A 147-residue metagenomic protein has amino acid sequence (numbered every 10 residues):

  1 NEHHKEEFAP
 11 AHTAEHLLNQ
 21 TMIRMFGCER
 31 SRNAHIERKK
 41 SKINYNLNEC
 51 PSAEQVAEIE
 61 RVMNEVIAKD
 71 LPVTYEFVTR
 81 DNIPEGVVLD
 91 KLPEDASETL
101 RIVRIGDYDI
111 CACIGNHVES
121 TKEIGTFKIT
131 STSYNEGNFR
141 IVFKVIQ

Functional and structural regions predicted by a protein language model:
N1-Q147: Active-/binding-site microenvironments in catalytic and ligand-binding cores
